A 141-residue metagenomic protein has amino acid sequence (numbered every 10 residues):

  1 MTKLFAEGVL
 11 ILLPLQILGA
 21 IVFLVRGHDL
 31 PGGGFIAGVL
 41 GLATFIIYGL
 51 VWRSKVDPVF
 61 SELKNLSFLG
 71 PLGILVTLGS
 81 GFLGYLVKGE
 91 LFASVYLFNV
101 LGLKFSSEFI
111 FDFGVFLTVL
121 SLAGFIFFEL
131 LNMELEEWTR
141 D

Functional and structural regions predicted by a protein language model:
L10-G27: Short, hydrophobic/aliphatic alpha-helical segments
H28-G41: Short, non-helical or kinked segments that cap or interrupt transmembrane helices
A43-G49, F111-F125: Hydrophobic cores of alpha-helical transmembrane segments in multi-pass inner/ER membrane proteins, independent
T44-F60: Canonical alpha-helical transmembrane segments
R53-D57, G81-Y96, F125: Transmembrane alpha-helix boundary signature
S67-L83: Hydrophobic alpha-helical membrane-insertion segments
N99-F113: Short aromatic-rich membrane-water interface segments that cap or initiate transmembrane helices in multi-pass membrane
M133-D141: Cytoplasmic juxtamembrane regions at transmembrane-helix boundaries
